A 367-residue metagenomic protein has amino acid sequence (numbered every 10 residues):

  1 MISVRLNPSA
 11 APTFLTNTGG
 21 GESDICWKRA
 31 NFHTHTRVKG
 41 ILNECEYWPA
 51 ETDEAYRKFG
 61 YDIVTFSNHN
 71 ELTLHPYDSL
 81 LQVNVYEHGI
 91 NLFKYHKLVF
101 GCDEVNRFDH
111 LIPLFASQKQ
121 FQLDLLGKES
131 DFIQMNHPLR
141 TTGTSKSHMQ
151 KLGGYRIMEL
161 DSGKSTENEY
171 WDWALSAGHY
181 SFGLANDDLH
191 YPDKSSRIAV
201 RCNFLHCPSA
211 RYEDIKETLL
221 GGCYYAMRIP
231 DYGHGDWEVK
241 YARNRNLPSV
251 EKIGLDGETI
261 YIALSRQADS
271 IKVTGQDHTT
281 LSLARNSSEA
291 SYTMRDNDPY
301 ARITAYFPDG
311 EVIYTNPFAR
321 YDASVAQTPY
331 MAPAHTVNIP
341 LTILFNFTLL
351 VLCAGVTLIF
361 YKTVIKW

Functional and structural regions predicted by a protein language model:
M1-D24, K39, P192-W367: C-terminal functional module detector
L6-G153, E159-A177, S181, N186-K194 (+1 more regions): A metal-dependent hydrolase metal-coordination microenvironment
R156-I157, G233: Catalytic pocket-lining loop regions of alpha/beta-barrel enzymes, especially the amidohydrolase/enolase/GH5 lineages
